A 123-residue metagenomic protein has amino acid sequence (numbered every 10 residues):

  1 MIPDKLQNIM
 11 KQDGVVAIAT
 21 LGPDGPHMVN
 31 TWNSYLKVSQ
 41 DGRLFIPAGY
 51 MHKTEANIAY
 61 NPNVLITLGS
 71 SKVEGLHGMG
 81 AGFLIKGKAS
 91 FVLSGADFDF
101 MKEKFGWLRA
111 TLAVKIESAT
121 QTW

Functional and structural regions predicted by a protein language model:
M1-W123: Binding-site signature for planar aromatic cofactors or substrates
